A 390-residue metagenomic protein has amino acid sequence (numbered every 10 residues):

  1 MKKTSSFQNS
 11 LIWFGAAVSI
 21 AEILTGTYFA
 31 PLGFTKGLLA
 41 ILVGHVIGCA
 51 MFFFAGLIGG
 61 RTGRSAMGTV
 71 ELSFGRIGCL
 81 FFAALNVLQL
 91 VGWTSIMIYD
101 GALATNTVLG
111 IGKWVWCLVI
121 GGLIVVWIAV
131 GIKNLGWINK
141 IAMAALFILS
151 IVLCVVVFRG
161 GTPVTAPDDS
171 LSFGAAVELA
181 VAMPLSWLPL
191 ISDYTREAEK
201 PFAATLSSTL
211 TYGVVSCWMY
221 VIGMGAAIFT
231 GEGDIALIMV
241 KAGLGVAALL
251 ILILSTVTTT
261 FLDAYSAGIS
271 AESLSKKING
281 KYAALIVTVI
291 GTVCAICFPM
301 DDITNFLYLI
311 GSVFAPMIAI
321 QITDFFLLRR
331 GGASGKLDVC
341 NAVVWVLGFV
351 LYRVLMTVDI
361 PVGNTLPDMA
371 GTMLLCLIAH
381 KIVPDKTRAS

Functional and structural regions predicted by a protein language model:
M1-K36, G48, N134, I151 (+4 more regions): Membrane-interface "cap" regions at the ends of multi-pass membrane proteins
K3, A319-S390: C-terminal membrane-solvent junction of multi-pass transporters and transport-like membrane proteins
I12-A16, F82-V87, V108-V130, A144-C154 (+3 more regions): Transmembrane alpha-helical segments of multi-pass small-molecule transport proteins
T27-G56, G78, P367, G371: Extracellular loop-to-transmembrane helix junctions
L42-F74, F81-V87, H380-T387: Juxtamembrane transmembrane-helix boundary signature
G78-I111, V257-S273: Hydrophobic transmembrane alpha-helices that form the core helical bundles of multi-pass secondary transporters
I111, I128, L135, A144-S170 (+5 more regions): Hydrophobic alpha-helical segments and their helix-loop junctions in multi-pass secondary transporters
V115-V157, P167-D168, T205-Y212, L307-A319 (+1 more regions): Membrane-interface loop-to-helix entry segments
